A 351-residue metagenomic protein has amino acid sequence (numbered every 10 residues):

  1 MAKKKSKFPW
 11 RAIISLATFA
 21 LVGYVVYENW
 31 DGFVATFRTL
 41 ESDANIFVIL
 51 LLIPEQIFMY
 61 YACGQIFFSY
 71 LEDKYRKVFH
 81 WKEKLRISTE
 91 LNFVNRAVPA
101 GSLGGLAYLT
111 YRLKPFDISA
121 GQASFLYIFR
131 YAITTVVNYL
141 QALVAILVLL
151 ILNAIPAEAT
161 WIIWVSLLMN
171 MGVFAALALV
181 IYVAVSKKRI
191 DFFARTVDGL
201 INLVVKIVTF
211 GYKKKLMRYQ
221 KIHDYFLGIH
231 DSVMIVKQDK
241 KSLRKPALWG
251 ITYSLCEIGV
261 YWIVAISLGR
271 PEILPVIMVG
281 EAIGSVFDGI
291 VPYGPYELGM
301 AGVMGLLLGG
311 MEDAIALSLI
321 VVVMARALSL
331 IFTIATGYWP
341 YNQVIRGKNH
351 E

Functional and structural regions predicted by a protein language model:
M1-A35, V94-F210, Y293-E351: Transmembrane helix-loop-helix hairpins in multi-pass inner-membrane proteins
A2-F79: Anchoring transmembrane alpha helix of integral membrane proteins
V34-E41, L113, Y225-K237: A short amphipathic helical element positioned immediately N-terminal to and/or at the very start of a transmembrane
T39-L50, A157-V165, Q238-R244: Juxtamembrane helix-entry segments on the extracytoplasmic side of multipass membrane proteins
I57-E72, N95-A107, Y253, F287-G299: Short helix-coil transition sites and intra-membrane helix breaks within transmembrane domains of multi-pass
A62-T89, V264-G280: Membrane-embedded helical hairpins/re-entrant loop segments and their flanking transmembrane helices within multi-pass
I207-I229: Short, membrane-interfacial amphipathic segments enriched in basic
H230-V286: Transmembrane helical segments that form the transport core of multi-pass membrane transport proteins
